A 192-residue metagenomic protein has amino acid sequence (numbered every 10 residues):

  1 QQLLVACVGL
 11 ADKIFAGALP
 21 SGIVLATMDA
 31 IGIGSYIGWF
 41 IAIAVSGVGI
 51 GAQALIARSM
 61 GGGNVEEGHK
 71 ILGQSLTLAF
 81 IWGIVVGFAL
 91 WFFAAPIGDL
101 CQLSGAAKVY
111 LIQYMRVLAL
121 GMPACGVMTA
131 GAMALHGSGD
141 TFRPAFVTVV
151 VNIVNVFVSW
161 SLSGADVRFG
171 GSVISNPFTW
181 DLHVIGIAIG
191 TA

Functional and structural regions predicted by a protein language model:
Q2-A11, I37-G51, G87, M122-A130 (+4 more regions): Hydrophobic alpha-helical transmembrane bundles that constitute the permease/transmembrane domains of multi-pass
L3-L19, P96-L100: Interfacial/capping segments of alpha-helical transmembrane domains
C7-L10, A18-L25, S59-G62, G137-S138 (+2 more regions): Helix-loop interface residues and adjacent transmembrane-helix termini in multi-pass membrane transporters, primarily
A16-G17, A57, H136, P144 (+2 more regions): Helix-capping/transition residues at the boundaries of transmembrane alpha-helices and the short helical linkers
A16-W39, A106-Q113, V184-G186: Interfacial/gating helices of multi-pass transporter permease domains
M28-F88, C125-P144: Small-residue-rich hydrophobic transmembrane alpha-helices
I56-P123, F157, S161, A165-A192: Short alpha-helical transmembrane segments in multi-pass integral membrane proteins
